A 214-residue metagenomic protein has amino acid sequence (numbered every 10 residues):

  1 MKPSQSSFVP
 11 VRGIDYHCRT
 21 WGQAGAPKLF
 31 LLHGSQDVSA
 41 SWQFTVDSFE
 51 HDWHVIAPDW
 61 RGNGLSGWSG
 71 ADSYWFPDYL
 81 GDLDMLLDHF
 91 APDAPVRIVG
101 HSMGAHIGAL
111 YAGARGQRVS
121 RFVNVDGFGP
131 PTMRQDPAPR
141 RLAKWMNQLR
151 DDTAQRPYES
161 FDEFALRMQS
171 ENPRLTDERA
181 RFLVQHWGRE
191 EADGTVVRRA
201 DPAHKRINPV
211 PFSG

Functional and structural regions predicted by a protein language model:
M1-F30, E50-W53, A91-A94, G129 (+1 more regions): Alpha/beta-hydrolase fold catalytic core
V9-I14, R19, I56-M103: Active-site loop/oxyanion-hole signature of alpha/beta-hydrolase fold enzymes
H17-W68: Conserved HGGG/HGGXW glycine-rich cap/lid loop of the alpha/beta-hydrolase fold
Q43, D84, A109-G113: Short, hydrophobic alpha-helix immediately C-terminal to the catalytic nucleophile
H54, D93-A138: Conserved hydrolase catalytic core segment
V125-Y158: A catalytic-pocket lid/entrance helix-loop region that shapes and gates access to the active site across common
A154, F161-Q169, V184: An amphipathic alpha-helix signature
G188-G214: Conserved serine/cysteine hydrolase catalytic core
